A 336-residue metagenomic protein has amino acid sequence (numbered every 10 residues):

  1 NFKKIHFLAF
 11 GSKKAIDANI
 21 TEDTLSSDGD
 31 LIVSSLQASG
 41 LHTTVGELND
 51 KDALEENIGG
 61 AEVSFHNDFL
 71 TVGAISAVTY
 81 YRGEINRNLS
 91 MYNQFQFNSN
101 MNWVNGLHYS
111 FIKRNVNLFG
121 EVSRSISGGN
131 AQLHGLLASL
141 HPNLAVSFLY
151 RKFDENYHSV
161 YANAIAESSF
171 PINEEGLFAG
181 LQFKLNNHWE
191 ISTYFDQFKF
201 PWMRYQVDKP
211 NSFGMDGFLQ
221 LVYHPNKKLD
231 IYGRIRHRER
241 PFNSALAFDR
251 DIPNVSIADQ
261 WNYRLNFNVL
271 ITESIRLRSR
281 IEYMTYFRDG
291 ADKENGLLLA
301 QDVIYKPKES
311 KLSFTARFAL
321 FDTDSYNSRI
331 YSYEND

Functional and structural regions predicted by a protein language model:
N1, F7-A15, E22-D23, S27-L36 (+5 more regions): Long C-terminal interaction/binding lobes of large macromolecular proteins
D17-N49, F97-N102, R329-E334: A subset of solvent-exposed loop/turn segments in beta-rich extracellular surface proteins, enriched in glycine
N49, E56, A61-L89, Q94-D336: Exposed, low-structure sequence patches enriched in small/polar residues
